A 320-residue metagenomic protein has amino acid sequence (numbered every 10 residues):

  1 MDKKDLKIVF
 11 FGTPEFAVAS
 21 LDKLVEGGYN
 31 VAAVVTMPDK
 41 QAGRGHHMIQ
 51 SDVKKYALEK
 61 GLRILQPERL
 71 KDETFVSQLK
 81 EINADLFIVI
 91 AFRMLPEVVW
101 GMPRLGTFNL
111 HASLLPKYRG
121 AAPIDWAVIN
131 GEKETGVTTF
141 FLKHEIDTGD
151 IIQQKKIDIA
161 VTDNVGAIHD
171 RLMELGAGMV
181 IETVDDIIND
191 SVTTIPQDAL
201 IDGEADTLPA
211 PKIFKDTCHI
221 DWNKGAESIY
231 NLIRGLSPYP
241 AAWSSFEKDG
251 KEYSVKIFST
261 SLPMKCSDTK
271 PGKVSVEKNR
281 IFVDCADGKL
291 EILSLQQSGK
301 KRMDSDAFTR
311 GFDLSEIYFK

Functional and structural regions predicted by a protein language model:
M1-R44: N-terminal Rossmann-like dinucleotide-binding module
L6-V9, N83-F87: Short active-site oxyanion
T13-F16, E68-K71, A91-M94, P263: Short beta->alpha connector loops
V18, Q50, D72-V76, R93 (+1 more regions): Structural motif corresponding to alpha-helix initiation and N-cap regions
E26-N30, M37, L86-P209: Donor/substrate-binding cores of folate-linked one-carbon enzymes
Q41-D85: N-terminal glycine-/serine-/threonine-rich beta1-alpha1-beta2 phosphate-ribose binding loop of Rossmann-like
D202-K320: Internal anion-binding site segments
